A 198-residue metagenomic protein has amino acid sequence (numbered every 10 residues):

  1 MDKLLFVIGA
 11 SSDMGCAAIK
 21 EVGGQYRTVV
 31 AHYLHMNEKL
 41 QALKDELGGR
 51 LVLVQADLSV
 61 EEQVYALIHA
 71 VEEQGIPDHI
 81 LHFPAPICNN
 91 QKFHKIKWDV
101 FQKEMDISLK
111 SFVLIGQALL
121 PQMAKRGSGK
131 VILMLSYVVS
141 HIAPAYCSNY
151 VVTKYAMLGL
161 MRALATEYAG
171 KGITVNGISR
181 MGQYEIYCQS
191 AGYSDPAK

Functional and structural regions predicted by a protein language model:
I8, P77-A85, S108, L133 (+1 more regions): Rossmann-fold scaffold of SDR-type NAD(P)-dependent oxidoreductases
S11-S12: Conserved glycine-rich cofactor-binding loop
Y26-L40: Conserved glycine-rich Rossmann-like NAD(P)H-binding loop of the short-chain dehydrogenase/reductase
Y65, A85-Q102, Y146-N149, Q189-Y193: Conserved mid-core segment of classical short-chain dehydrogenase/reductases
H69, I107-R126, A165-T166: Amphipathic alpha-helical dimer-interface segment in Rossmann-like NAD(P)H-dependent oxidoreductases
D78, H94-L114, S128, I132 (+1 more regions): Catalytic Tyr-X3-Lys loop
P86, K130-A156, M161-G170, G182-Y184: Catalytic loop of short-chain dehydrogenase/reductase
G170, G177-K198: A glycine/serine/threonine-rich, flexible loop-to-helix segment that serves as the NAD(P) cofactor-binding "lid"
